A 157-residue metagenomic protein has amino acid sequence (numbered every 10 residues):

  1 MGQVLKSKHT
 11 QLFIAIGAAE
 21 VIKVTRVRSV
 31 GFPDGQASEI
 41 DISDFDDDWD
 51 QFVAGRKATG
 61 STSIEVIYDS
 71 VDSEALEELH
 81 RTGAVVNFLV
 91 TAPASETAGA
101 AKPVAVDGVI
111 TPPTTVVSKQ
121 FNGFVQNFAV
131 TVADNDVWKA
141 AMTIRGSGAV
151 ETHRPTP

Functional and structural regions predicted by a protein language model:
M1-G2, S7, V150-P157: Compositionally biased, intrinsically disordered low-complexity segments enriched in polar/Pro/Gly and often Gln
G2-S70, S118-W138: Solvent-exposed edge beta-strands and adjacent loop segments that serve as assembly or binding interfaces
L12-I14, V85-A94, V106-P113: Short conserved beta-strand and strand-loop elements enriched in small hydrophobics with frequent Asp/Gly
Q51-A54, F88-A92, R145-T152: Glycine-rich loops and low-complexity Gly/Arg-rich segments that provide flexible linkers or classic glycine-based
R56-P93, K102-V104: Structured, beta-strand-rich domain cores that present glycine/charged loop surfaces used to bind extended ligands
E78-A84, W138-T143, P157: Short intrinsically disordered coil segments
T97-T152: Short beta-strand and beta-hairpin "edge-sheet" elements
